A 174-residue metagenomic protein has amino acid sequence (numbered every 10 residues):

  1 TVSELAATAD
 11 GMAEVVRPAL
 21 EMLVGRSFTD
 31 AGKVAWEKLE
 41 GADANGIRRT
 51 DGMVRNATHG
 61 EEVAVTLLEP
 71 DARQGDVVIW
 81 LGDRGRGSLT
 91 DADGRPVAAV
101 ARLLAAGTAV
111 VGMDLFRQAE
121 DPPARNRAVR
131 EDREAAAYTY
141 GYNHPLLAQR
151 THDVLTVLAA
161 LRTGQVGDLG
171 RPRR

Functional and structural regions predicted by a protein language model:
T1-L67, A148, T156: Non-catalytic accessory segments flanking enzyme active sites
P70: Soluble catalytic regions of membrane-associated enzymes that act on cell-envelope and secretory-pathway components
R73-G170: Cap/lid segment of the alpha/beta-hydrolase catalytic domain
R174: Gly/Ala-rich beta-loop-alpha elbow adjacent to hydrolase catalytic centers
